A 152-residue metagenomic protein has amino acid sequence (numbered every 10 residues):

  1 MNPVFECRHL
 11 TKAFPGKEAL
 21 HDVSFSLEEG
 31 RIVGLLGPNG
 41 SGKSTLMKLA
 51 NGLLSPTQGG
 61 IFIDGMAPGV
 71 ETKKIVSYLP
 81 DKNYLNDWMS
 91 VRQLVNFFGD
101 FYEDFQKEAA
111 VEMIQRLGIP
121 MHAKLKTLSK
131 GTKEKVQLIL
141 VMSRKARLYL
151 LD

Functional and structural regions predicted by a protein language model:
K17-E18, V70: Short coil-to-beta microelement around the adenine-binding A-loop and adjacent beta1/P-loop entry of ABC ATPase
V33-P38: The feature captures the beta-strand-to-loop junction immediately N-terminal to the Walker
N51: Helix-to-loop junction immediately C-terminal to a conserved catalytic motif
Q58-T72: Conserved ABC transporter NBD signature motif
K82-Q137: ABC-family P-loop ATPase nucleotide-binding domains
